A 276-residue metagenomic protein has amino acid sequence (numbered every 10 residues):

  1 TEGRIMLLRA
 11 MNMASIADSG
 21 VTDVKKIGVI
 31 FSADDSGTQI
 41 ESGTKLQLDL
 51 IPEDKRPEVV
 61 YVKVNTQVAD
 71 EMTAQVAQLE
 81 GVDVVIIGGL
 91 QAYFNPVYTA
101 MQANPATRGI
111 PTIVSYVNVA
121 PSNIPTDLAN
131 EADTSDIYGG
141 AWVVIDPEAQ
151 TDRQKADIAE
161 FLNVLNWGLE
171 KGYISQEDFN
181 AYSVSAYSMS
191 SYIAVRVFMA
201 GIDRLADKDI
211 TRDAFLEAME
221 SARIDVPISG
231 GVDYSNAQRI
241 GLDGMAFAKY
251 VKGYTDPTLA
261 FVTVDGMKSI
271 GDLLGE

Functional and structural regions predicted by a protein language model:
T1-A106: Extracellular/periplasmic Venus flytrap/periplasmic-binding protein
T1-L7, I30-K45, P121-I124, D146-K155 (+1 more regions): Extracytoplasmic ligand-binding site segments that recognize negatively charged/polar headgroups
D18-D23, D54-R56, W167-N180, L274-E276: Surface-exposed intrinsically disordered loops and tails
V21-D23, A77-E80, P105-R108, A129-D133 (+2 more regions): Extracellular/periplasmic catalytic domains that process cell-envelope and extracellular macromolecules
D23-V24, D203-E217: Short, charged, surface-exposed loops that flank catalytic or proteolytic processing sites
M101-S191: Extracellular/periplasmic periplasmic-binding protein-like sensory domains
S135, E220-E276: Solvent-exposed, acidic/polar segments of extracytosolic/periplasmic ligand-binding ectodomains
R196-R204: Short glycine/serine- and small hydrophobic-enriched flexible loop segments
